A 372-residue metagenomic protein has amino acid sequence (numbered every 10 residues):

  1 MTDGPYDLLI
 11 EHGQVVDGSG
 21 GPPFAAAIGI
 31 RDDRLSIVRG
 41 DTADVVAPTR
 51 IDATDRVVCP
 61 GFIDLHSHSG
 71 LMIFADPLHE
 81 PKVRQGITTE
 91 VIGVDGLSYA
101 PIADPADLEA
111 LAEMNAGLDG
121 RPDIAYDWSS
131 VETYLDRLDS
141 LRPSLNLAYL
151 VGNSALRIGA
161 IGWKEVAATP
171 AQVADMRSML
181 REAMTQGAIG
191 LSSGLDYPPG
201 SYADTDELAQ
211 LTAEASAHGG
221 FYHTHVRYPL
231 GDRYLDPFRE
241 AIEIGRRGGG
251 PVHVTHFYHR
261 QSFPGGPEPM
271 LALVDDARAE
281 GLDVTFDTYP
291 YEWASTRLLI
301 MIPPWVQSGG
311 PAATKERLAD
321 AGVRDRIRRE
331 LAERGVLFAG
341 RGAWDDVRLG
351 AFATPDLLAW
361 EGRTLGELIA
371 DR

Functional and structural regions predicted by a protein language model:
T2-L9, V15-G61, D76: Histidine-rich, glycine-flanked metal-binding segment
G13, I28, D33, D55 (+6 more regions): Divalent metal-coordination and catalytic microenvironments
A53-D119: Metal-associated gating/positioning segment near the N- to mid-region
F74-L78, Q172-E182, P237: Short, acidic/polar
A75-D76, Q85-I87, V91-G96, Y149-N153 (+4 more regions): Glycine-rich, histidine-containing beta strand-loop boundary motifs that form or position
G117-A125, S129: A gly/proline- and charged-residue-enriched helix-loop-helix capping module
Y134-L138, P143-P170, M176-Y197, T212 (+3 more regions): Active-site neighborhoods of metal-dependent hydrolases
E182-E240: Divalent metal-binding pocket/active-site signature
